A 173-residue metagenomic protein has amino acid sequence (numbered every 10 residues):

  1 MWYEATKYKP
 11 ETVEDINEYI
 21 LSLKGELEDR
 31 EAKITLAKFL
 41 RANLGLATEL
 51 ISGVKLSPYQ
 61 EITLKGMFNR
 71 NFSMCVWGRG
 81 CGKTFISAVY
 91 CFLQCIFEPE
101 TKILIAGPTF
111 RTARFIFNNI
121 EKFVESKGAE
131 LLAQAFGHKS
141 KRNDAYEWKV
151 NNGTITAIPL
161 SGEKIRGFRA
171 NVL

Functional and structural regions predicted by a protein language model:
M1-L173: Phosphate/NTP-binding elements of NTP-utilizing enzymes
